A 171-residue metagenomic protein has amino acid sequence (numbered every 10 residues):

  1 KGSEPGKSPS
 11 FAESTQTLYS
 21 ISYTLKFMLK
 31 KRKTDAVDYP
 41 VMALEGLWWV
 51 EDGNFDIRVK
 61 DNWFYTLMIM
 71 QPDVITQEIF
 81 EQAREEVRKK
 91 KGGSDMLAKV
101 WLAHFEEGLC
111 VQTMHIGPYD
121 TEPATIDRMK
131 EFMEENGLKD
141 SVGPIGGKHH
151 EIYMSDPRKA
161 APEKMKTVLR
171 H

Functional and structural regions predicted by a protein language model:
K1-H171: A solvent-exposed interaction/effector surface
